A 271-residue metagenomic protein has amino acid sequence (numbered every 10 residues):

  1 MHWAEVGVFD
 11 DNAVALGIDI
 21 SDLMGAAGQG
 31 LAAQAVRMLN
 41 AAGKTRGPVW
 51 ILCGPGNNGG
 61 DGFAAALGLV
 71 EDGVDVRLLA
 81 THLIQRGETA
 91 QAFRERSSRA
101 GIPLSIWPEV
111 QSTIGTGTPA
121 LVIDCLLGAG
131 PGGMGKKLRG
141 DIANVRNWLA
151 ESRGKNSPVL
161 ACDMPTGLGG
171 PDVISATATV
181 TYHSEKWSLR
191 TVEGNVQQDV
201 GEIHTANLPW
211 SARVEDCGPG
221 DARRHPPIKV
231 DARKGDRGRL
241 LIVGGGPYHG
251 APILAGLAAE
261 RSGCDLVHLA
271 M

Functional and structural regions predicted by a protein language model:
M1-L83, K186-M271: Small-residue (G/A/S/T)-rich helix-start motifs and N-terminal tracts that mark the onset
N40-R213, A270-M271: Glycine-rich phosphate/dinucleotide-binding loop and adjoining beta-alpha-beta core of small-molecule
